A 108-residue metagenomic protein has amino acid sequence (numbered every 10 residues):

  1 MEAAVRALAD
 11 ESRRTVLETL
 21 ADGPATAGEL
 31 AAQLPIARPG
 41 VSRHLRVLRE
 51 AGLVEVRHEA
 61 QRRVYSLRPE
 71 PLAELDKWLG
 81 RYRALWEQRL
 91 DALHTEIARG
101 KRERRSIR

Functional and structural regions predicted by a protein language model:
M1-E11, E74-W78, R108: N-terminal leader segment of winged-helix/HTH proteins
D10, V56-H58, P69: Conserved strand-loop elements at the edges of beta-sheets that form or border functional pockets
E18, R43-R46: Base-recognition residues in the alpha-helical recognition helix of bacterial helix-turn-helix
T19-Q33, R38, E50-E55, E70-R108: C-terminal regulatory/oligomerization modules of transcriptional regulators
H58-V64: Short, Lys/Arg-rich nucleic-acid/phosphate-binding segment
